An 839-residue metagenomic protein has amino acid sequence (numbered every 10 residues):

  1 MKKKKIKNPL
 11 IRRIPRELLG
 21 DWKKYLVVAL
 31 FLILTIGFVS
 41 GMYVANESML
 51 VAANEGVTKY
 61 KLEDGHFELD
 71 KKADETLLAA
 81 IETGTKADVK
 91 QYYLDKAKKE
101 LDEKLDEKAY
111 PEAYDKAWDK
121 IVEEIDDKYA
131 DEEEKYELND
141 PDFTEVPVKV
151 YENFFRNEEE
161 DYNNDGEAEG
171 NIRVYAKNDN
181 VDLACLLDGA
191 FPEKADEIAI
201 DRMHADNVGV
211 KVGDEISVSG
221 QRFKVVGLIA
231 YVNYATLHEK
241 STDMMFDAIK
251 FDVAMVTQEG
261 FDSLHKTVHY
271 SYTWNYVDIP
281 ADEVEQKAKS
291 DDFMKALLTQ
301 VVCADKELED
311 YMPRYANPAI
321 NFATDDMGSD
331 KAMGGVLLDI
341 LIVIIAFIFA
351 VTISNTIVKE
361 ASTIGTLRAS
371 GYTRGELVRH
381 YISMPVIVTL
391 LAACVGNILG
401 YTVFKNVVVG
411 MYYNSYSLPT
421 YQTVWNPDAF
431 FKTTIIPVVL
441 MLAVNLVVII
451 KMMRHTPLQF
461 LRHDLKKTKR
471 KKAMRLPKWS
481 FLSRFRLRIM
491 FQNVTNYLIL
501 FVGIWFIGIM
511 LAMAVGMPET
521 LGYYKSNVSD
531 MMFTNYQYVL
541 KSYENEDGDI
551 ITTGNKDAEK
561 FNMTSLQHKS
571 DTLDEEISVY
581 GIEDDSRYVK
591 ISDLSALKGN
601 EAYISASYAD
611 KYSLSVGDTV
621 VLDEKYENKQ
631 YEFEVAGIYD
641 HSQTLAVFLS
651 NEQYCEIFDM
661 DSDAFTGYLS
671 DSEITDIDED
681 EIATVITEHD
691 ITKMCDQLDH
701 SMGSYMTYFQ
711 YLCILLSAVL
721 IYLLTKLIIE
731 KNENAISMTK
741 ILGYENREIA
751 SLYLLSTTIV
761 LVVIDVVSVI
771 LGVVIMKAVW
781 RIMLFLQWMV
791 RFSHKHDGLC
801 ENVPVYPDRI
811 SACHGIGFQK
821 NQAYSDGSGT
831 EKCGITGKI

Functional and structural regions predicted by a protein language model:
M1-V39, I382, V386, T468-G508 (+3 more regions): N-terminal Sec/SRP start-transfer signal
K2-A346, N355, V409, N414 (+4 more regions): Membrane transport/envelope proteins' first extracytoplasmic loop
R13, D21, F347-I387, V719-I759: Interfacial "coupling" helices/loops that link adjacent transmembrane helices in transporter permeases
F67, F481-K611, S615-D618, L622-E624: Juxtamembrane segments of multi-pass membrane proteins
T352, L399-G400, A429-K467, E801-K838: C-terminal membrane-exit region of the final transmembrane helix in multipass inner-membrane proteins
Y381-I398, T434, V438, K469-L476 (+1 more regions): Selective transmembrane-helix segments that form parts of the transport pathway or gating/packing helices in multipass
G396-K432, V763-S828: Short helix-loop junctions at transmembrane helix boundaries
T666-L669, D678-R781, F785, M789-F792 (+2 more regions): C-terminal transmembrane helical bundles of large multi-pass transporters and their helix-start/helix-kink determinants
